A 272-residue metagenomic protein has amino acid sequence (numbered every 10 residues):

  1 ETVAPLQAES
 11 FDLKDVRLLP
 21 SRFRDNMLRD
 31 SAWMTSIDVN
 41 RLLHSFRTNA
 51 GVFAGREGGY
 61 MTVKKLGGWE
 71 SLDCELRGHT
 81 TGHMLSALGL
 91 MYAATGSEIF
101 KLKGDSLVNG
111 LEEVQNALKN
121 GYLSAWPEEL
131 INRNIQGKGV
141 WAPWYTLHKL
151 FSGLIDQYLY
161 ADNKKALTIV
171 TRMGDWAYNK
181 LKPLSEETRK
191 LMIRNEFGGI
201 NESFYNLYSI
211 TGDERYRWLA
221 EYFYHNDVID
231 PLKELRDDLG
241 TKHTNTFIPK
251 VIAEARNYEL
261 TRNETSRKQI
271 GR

Functional and structural regions predicted by a protein language model:
E1-R272: Glycan-recognition and catalytic cores of secretory/periplasmic carbohydrate-active enzymes
